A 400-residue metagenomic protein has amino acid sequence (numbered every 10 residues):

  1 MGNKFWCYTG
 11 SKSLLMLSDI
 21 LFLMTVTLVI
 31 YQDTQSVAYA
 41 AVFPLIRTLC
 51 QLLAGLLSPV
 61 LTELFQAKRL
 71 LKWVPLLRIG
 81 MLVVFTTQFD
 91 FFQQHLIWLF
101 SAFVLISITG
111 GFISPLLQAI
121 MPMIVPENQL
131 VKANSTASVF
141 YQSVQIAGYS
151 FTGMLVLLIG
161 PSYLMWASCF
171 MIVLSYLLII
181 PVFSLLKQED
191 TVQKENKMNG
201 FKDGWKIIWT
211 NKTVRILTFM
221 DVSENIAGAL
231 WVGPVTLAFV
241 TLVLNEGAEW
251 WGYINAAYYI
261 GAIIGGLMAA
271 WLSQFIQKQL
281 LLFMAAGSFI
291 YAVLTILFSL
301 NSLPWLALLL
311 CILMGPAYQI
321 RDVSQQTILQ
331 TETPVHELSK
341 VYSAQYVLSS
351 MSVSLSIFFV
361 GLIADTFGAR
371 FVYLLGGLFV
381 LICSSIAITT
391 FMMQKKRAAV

Functional and structural regions predicted by a protein language model:
M1-F5, L185-F219: Juxtamembrane intracellular "pre-TM" segments in multi-pass secondary transporters
K4-K12, A40, L71, L99 (+3 more regions): Hydrophobic alpha-helix/TM-entry signal in multi-pass membrane transporters
C7-L23, I46-T62, Q66, L71-L77 (+6 more regions): Substrate-agnostic recognition of the 12-TM MFS/MFS-like secondary transporter fold
T25-C50: Extracellular/periplasmic helix-loop-helix junction of adjacent transmembrane segments in MFS-like secondary
T27, L82-F89, T152-V156, S175 (+6 more regions): Structural signal for membrane-spanning alpha-helices in multi-pass inner-membrane proteins, emphasizing helix cores
A41, L53-L57, L64, K68-I79 (+2 more regions): C-terminal transmembrane bundle of multi-pass solute transporters/carriers
L96-S101, S107, K132-Q188, A256 (+4 more regions): Hydrophobic alpha-helical transmembrane segments
I159-W166, K206-I264: A single, central transmembrane helix in multi-pass transporters
